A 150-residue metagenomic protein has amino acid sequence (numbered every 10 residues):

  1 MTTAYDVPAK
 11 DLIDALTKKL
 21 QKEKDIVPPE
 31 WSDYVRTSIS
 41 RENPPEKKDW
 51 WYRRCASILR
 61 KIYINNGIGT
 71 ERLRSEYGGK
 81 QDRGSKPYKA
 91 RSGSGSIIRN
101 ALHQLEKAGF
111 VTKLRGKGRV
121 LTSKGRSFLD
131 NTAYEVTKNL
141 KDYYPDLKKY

Functional and structural regions predicted by a protein language model:
M1-A56, R60: Long, low-complexity, charged/polar intrinsically disordered regions in eukaryotic proteins
R54-S57, A90-L102: Charge-enriched amphipathic alpha-helical scaffolds
S57-N65, E76: Short amphipathic alpha-helical elements of helix-turn-helix/winged-helix folds
G67-K89: Short acidic, hydrophobic short linear motifs in intrinsically disordered regions
G78, H103, D130, Y134: Residue-level detection of the helix-turn-helix DNA-binding "recognition helix"
H103-G116: A short, conserved structural fragment
K117, S123-Y150: Short, amphipathic alpha-helical interaction segments positioned at domain boundaries
